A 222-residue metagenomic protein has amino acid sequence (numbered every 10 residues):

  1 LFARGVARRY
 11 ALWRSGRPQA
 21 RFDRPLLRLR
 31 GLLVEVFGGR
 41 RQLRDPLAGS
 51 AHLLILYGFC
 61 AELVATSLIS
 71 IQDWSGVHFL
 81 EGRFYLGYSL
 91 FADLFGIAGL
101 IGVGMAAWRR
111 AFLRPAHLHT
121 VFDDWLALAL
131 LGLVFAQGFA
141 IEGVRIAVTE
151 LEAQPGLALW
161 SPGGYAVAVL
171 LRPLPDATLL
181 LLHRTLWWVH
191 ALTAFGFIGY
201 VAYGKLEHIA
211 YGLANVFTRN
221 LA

Functional and structural regions predicted by a protein language model:
L1-A222: Membrane-embedded alpha-helical bundles of multi-pass integral membrane proteins
